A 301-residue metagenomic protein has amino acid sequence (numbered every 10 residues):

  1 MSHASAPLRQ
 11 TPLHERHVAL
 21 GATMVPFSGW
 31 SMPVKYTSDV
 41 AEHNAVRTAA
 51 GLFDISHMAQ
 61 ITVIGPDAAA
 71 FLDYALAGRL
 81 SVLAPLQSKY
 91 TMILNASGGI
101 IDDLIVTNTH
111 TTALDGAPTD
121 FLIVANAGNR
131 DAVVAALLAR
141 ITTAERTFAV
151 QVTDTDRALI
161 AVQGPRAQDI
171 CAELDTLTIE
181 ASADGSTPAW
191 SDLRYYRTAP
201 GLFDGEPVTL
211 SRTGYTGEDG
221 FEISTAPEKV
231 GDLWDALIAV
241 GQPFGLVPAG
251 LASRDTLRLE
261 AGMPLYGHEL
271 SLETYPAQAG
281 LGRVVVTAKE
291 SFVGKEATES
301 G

Functional and structural regions predicted by a protein language model:
M1-L94, G99, H110: Acidic, proline/glycine-enriched N-terminal capping motif
M1-S28, V34, T109-G301: Conserved, structured C-terminal
I100-I101, P207: Short, mixed charged/polar active-site loops that provide acid/base catalysis or chelate metal/phosphate cofactors
I105-V106: Glycine-rich, Trp-frequent "lid" loop and neighboring beta-strands that shape and gate the flavin cofactor pocket
